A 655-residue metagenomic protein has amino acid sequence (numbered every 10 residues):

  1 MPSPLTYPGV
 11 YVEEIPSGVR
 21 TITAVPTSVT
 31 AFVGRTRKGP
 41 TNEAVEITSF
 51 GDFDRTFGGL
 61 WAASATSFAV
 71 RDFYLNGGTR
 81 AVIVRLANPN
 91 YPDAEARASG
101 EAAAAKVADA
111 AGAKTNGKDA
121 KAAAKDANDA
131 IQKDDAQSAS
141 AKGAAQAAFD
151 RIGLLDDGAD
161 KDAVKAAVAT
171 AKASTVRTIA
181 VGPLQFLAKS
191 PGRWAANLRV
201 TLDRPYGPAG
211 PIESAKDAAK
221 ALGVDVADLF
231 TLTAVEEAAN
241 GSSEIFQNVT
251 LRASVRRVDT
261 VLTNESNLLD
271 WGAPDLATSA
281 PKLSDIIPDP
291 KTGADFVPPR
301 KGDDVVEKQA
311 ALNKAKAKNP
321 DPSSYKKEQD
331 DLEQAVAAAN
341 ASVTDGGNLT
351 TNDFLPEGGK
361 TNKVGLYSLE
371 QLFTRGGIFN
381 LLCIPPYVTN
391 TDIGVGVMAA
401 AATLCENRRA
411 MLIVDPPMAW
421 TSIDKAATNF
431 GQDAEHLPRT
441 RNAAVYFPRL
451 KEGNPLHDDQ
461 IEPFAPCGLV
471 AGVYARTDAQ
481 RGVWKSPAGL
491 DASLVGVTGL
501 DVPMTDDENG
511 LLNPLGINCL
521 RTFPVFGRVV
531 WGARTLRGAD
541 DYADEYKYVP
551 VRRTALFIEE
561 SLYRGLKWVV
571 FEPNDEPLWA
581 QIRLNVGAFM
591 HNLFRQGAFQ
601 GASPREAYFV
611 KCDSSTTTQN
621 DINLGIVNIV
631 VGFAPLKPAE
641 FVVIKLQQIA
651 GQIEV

Functional and structural regions predicted by a protein language model:
M1-K114, K118-D129, A136-A139, Q146-L154 (+1 more regions): Extended assembly-interface regions of large multimeric machines
M1-S99, L184-K189, E237-A238, D295 (+3 more regions): Structured, hydrophobic secondary-structure cores that serve as assembly/anchoring elements
S49, D160, S214-D217, D225 (+12 more regions): Short, solvent-exposed coil/turn linker segments
D93-E95, G207-K216, V226, V249-L283 (+2 more regions): Short, surface-exposed linear segments at secondary-structure transitions and domain or protein termini
A98-S174, D225, L232-S242, V261-T361: Solvent-exposed, low-complexity segments and loops of surface/extracellular structural proteins
A147-D150, L154, A173-G192, V224-S254 (+3 more regions): Extended, compositionally biased low-complexity polar/Lys-Gly-rich tracts and adjacent boundary/linker regions are
